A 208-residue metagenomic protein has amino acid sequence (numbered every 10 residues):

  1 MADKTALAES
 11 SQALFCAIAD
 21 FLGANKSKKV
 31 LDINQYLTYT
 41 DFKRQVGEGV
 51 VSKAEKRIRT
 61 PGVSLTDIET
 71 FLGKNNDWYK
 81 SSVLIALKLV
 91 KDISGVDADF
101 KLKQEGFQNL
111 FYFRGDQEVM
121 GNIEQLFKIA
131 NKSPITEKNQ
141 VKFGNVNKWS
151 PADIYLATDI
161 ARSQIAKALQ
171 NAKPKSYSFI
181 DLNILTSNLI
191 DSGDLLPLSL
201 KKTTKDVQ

Functional and structural regions predicted by a protein language model:
M1-Q208: Short, positively charged
